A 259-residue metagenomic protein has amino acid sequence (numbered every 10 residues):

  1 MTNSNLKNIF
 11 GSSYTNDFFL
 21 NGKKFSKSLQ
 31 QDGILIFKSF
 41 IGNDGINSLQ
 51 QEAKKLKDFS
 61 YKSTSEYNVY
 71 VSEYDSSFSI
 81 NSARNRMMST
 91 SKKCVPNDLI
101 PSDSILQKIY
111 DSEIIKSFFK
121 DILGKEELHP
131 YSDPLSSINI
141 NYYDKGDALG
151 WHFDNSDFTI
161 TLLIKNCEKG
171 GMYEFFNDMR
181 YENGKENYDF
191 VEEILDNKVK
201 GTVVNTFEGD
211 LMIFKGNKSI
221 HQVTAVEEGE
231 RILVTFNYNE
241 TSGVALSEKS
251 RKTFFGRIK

Functional and structural regions predicted by a protein language model:
T2-F19, F40-I114: Non-heme Fe(II)-dependent double-stranded beta-helix
T2-K24, Y173-K259: Conserved double-stranded beta-helix
S26-Q31, D98: Short, flexible turn/loop "capping" segments at secondary-structure junctions
L29-Q30, K38-G42: Short, contiguous, helix-prone interaction/anchoring segments in small proteins
F37, F158-I160, V234: Hydrophobic residues positioned within well-ordered beta-strands of beta-sheet architectures
K57-Y61, L123, S242: A generic secondary-structure signal for well-formed alpha-helical elements
S102-Q107, K116-L211, N217, E240: Catalytic core of non-heme Fe(II) oxygenases with the double-stranded beta-helix
